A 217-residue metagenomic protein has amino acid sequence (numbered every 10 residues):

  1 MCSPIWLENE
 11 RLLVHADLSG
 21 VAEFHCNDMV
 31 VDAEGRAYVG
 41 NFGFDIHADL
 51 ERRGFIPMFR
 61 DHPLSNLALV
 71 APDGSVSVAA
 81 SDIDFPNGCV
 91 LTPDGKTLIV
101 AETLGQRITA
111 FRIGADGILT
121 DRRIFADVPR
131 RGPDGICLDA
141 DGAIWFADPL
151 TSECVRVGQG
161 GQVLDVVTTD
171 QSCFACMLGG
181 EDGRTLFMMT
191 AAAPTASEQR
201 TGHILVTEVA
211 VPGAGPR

Functional and structural regions predicted by a protein language model:
M1, F42-F44, T103, P149 (+3 more regions): Short loop/turn segments immediately following the C-termini of beta-strands
M1, G20-A37, G43-D45, D61-L67 (+4 more regions): Beta-rich, blade/repeat-based domains predominating in secreted/periplasmic proteins but also intracellular
C2-I5, S65-A68, R107-T109, E153-V155 (+1 more regions): A short loop-to-beta-strand structural motif that recurs across blades of beta-propeller domains
N9-V14, V70-S77, A115-R123, Q162-D165 (+1 more regions): Beta-strand initiation motifs
V39-H62, A191-T201: Short, conserved, GDST-rich strand-edge loop motifs in beta-rich repeat architectures
P57-D73, G202-V211: Beta-propeller blade signature
T97, G105-R122, A126-Q162: Loop/turn-rich, solvent-exposed surfaces of beta-rich toroidal or solenoidal domains
A175-R217: Blade-level signature of beta-propeller repeat domains, shared across WD40, Kelch, NHL, RCC1 and BNR/Asp-box propellers
